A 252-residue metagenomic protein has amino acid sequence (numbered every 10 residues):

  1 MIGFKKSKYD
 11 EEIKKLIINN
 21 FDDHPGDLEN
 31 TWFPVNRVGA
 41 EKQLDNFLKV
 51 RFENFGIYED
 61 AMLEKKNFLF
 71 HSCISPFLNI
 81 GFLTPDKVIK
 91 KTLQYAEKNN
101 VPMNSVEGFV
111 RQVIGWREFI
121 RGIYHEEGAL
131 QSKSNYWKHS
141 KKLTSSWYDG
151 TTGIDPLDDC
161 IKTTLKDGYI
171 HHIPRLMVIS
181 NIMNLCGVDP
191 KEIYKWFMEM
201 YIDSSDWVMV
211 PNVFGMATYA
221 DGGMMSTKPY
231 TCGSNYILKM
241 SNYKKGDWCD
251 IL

Functional and structural regions predicted by a protein language model:
M1-F70: Specificity-determining recognition surfaces
N30, K42, D60-S75, N79-L252: C-terminal catalytic domain of photolyase/cryptochrome flavoproteins, centering on the FAD-binding pocket
